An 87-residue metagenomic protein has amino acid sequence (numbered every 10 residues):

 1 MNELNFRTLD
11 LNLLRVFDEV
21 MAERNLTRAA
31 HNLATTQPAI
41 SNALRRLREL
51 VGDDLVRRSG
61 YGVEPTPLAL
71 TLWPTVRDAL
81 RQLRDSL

Functional and structural regions predicted by a protein language model:
M1-L9, R15: A detector for short, charged/polar N-terminal pre-domain segments
L13-V20, L72: Short alpha-helical "packing" element that flanks the helix-turn-helix/winged-helix DNA-binding module
D18-A34: Short helix-boundary/capping micro-motifs
H31, E49, L70: Alpha-helical residues within the helix-turn-helix
R48-P65: A short LG(V/I)-centered, amphipathic sequence patch enriched for acidic residue(s) preceding the LG motif
L50-V51, L55, L72-L87: Alpha-helical linker/hinge and terminal dimerization helices associated with HTH transcriptional regulators
